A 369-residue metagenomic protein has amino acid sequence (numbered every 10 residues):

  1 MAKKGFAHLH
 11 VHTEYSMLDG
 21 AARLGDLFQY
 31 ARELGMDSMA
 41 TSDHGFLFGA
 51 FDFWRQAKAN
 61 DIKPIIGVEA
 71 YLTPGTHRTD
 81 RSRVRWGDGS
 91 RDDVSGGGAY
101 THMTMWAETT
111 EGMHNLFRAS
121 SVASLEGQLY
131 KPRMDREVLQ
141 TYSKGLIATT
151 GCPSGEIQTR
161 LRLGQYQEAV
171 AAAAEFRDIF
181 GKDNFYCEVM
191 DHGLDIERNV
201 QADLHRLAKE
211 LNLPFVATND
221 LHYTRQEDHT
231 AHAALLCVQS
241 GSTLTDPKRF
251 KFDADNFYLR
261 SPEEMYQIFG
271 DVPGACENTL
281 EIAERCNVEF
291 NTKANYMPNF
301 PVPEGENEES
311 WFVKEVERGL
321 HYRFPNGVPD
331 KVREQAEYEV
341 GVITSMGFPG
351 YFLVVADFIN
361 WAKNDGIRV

Functional and structural regions predicted by a protein language model:
M1-V369: Phosphodiester-processing cores and adjacent nucleic acid-binding clamps
